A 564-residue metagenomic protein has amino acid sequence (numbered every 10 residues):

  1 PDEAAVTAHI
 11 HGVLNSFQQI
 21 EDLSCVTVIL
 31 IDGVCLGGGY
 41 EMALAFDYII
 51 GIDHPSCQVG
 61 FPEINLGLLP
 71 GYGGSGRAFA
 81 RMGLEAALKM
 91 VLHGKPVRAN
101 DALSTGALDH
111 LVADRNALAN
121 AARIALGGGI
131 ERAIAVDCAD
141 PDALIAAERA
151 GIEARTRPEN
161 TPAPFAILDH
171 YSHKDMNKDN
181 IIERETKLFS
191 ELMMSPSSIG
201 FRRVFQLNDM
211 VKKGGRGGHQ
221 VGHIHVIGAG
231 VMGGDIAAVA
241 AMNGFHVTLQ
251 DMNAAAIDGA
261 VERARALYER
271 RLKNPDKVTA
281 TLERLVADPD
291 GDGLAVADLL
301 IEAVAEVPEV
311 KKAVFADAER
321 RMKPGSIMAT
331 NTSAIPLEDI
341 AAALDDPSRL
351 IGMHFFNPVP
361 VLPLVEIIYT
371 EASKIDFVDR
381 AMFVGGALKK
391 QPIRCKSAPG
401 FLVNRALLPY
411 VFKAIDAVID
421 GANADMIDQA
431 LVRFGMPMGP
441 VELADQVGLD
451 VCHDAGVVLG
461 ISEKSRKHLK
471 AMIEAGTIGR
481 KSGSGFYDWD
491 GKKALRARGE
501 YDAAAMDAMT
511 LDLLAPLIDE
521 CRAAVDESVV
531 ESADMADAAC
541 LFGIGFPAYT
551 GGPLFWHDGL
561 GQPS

Functional and structural regions predicted by a protein language model:
P1-H11, L23, F46, I50-G51 (+1 more regions): N-terminal glycine-rich phosphate-binding loop for ADP-containing cofactors
I10-F17, G33: Generic internal hydrophobic packing segments that stabilize the cores of diverse globular domains
S16-I29: Conserved catalytic cysteine-centered active-site region of acyl-thioester-dependent Claisen-condensing enzymes
I29-G39: Gly/Ser-rich catalytic serine loop of serine hydrolases
